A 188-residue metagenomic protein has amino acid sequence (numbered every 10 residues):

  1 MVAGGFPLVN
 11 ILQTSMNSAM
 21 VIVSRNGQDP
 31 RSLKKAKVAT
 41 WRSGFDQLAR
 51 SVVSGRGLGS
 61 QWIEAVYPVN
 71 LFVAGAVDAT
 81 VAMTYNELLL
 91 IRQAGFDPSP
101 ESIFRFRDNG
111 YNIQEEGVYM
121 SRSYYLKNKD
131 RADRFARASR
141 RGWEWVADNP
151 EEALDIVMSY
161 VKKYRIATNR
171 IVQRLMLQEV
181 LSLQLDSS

Functional and structural regions predicted by a protein language model:
M1-A65, V69-Y85, F104-F106, N112: Short, glycine-/small- and polar/acidic-enriched structural segments that line small-molecule recognition paths
M1-G4, W41, V52-R56, L71 (+4 more regions): Structured segments of extracytoplasmic/periplasmic soluble domains in secreted or envelope-associated proteins
T14-V23, D97-Y125, A132, A136 (+1 more regions): Periplasmic-binding protein-like
D29, F45, E87, R131 (+2 more regions): Short phosphate-engaging motifs
G57-S60, S99, R165-T168: Secondary-structure boundary/capping signal
K127-S188: Secondary-structure end/capping motifs
